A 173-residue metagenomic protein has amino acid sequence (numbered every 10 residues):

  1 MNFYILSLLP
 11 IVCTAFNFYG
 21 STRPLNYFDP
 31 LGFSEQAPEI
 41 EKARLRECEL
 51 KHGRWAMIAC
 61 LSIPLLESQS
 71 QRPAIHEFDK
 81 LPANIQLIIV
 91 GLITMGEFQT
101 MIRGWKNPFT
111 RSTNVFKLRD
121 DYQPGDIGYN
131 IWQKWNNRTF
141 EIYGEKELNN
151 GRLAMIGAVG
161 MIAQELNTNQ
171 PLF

Functional and structural regions predicted by a protein language model:
F3-S7, I11-F173: Alpha-helical transmembrane segments and their helix-helix packing motifs
